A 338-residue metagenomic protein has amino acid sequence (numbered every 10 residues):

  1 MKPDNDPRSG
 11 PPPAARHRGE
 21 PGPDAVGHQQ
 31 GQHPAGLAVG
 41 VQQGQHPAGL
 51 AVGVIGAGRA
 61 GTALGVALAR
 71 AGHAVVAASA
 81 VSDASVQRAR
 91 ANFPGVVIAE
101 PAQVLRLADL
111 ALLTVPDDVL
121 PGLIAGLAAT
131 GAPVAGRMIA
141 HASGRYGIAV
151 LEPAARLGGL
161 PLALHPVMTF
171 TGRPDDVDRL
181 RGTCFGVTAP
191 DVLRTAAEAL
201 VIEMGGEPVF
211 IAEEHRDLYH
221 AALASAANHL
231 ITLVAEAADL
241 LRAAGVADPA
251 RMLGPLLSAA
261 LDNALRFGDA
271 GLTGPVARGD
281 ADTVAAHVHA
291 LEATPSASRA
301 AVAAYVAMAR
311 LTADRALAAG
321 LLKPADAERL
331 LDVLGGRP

Functional and structural regions predicted by a protein language model:
M1-G36, G40-R106: NAD(P)+-binding Rossmann beta1-loop-alpha1 motif at the extreme N-terminus of oxidoreductases
P3-P7, A316, P324-P338: NAD(P)-dependent dehydrogenase/reductase Rossmann-like domain
H73-A74, G159, G206, V246: Short phosphate-binding/catalytic loops that engage adenosine nucleotides
V76-A80, I139-A142, V187: Short, hydrophobic beta-strand segments that form beta-sheet elements in well-ordered domains
D83, V96-D175: Rossmann-like NAD(P)(H) cofactor-binding subdomain of soluble oxidoreductases
R88-N92, A154, D175-R266, A293-P295: Internal alpha-helical scaffold of NAD(P)-dependent oxidoreductase catalytic cores
D262-D326: Interdomain hinge/lid region at the active-site interface of Rossmann-like NAD(P)-dependent oxidoreductases
